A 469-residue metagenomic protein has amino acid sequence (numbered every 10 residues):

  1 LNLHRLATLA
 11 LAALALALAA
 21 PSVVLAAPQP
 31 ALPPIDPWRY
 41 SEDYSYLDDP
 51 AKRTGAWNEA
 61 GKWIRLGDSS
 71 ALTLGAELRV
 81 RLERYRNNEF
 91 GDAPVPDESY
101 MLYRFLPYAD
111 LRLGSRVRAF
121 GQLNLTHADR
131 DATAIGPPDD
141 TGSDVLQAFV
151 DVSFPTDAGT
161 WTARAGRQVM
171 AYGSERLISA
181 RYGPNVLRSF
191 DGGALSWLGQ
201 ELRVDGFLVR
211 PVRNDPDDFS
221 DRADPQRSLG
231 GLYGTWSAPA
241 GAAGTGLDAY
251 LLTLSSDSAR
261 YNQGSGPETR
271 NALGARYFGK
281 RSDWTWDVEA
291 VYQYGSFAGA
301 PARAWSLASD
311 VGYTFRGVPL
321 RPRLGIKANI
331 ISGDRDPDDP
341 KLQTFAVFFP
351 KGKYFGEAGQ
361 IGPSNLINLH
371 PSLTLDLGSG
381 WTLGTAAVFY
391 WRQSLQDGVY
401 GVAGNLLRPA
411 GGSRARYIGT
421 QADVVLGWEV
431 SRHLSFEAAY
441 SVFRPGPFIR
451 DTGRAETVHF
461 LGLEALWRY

Functional and structural regions predicted by a protein language model:
N2-L3, S22-D97, Y108, P137 (+3 more regions): N-terminal periplasmic/intermembrane-space "pro-region" immediately following the signal or transit peptide
L9-S22: Bacterial N-terminal signal peptides
Q29-R53, N262-Q263, A290, A300-G412: Extracellular/periplasmic loop regions
D36-Y46, W381, V424, A455-Y469: Outer-membrane beta-barrel "beta-signal"
A76, P107-L111, Q147-V152, G193-W197 (+8 more regions): Residues on the lipid-exposed face of transmembrane beta-strands in outer-membrane beta-barrel proteins
R81-Y85, R116-R118, Q122, T126-A128 (+8 more regions): Structural signature of outer-membrane beta-barrel domains
R84-Y103, L113-G159, R176-A180, D217 (+6 more regions): Surface-exposed loop and membrane-interface regions of Gram-negative outer-membrane beta-barrel proteins
T156-A163, R176-D338, Q396, P409-G412 (+2 more regions): Signature for the C-terminal beta-barrel architecture of outer-membrane proteins
